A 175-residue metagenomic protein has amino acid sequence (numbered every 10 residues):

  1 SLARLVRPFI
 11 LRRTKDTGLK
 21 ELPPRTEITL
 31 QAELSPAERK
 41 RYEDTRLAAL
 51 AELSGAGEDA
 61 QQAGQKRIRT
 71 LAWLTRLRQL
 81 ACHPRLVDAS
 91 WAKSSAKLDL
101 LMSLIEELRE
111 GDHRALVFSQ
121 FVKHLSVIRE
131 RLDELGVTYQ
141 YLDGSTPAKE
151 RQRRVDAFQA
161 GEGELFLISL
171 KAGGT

Functional and structural regions predicted by a protein language model:
S1-L19, T26-E27, E58: Conserved P-loop NTPase motor "coupling/switch" region that bridges the ATPase
R7-I10, L50, R78, R129: Structural signal for well-ordered, non-membrane alpha-helices
K20-R46, E58-T175: Conserved Helicase C-terminal RecA-like lobe
A48-G55: Cytochrome P450 catalytic domain signature, combining two hallmark sequence patches
